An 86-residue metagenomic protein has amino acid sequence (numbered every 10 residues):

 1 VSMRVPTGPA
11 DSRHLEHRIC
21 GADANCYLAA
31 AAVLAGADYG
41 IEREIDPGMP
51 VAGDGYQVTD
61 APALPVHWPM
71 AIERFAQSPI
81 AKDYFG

Functional and structural regions predicted by a protein language model:
V1-G86: Catalytic-core signal marking the mid-to-C-terminal active-site face
